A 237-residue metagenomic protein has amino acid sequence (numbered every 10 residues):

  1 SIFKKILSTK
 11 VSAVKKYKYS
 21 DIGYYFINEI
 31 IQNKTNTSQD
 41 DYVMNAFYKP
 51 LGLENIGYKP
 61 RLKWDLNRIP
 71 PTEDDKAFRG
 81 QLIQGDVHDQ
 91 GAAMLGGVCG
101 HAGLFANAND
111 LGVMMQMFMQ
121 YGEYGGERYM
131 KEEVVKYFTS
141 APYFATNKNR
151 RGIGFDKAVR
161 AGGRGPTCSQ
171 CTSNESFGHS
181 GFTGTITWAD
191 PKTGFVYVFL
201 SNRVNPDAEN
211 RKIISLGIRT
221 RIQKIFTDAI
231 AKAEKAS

Functional and structural regions predicted by a protein language model:
S1-N174: Short, surface-exposed loop or secondary-structure junction motifs that flank catalytic or metal-binding residues
H179-S237: Structured C-terminal helix/loop/strand segments within mature extracytoplasmic catalytic/sensor domains
